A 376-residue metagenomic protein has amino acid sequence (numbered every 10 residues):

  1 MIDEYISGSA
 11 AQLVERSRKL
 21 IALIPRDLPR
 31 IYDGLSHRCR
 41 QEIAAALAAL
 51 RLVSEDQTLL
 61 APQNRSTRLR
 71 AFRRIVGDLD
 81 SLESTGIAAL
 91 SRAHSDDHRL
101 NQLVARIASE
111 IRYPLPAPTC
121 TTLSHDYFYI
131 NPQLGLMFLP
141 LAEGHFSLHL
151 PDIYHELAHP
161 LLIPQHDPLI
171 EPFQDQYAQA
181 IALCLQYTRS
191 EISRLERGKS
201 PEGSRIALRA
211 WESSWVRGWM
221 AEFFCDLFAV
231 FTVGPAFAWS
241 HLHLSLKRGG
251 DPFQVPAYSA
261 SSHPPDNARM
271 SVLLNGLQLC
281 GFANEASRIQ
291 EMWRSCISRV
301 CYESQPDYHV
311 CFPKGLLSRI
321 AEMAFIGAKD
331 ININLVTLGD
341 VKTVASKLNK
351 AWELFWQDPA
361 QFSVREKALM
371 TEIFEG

Functional and structural regions predicted by a protein language model:
M1-H94, R106-Y113, A117-T119, D126 (+2 more regions): Non-catalytic terminal regions of proteins
D96-L103: Acidic, serine/threonine- and proline-rich low-complexity regulatory tracts
Y113-Q133, F173-D175, A182-S190: Active-site-adjacent "gating/activation" loops or surface patches in catalytic cores
L136-I153, S213-V216: Short pre-active-site segment immediately N-terminal to the catalytic Zn-binding motif
S147, I163-A207: Post-HEXXH active-site segment of zinc metalloproteases
D152, E156-P164: Catalytic glutamate of the conserved HExxH
L157, T232, L244-S245, L273-G281: Generic structural signal for hydrophobic core residues of well-folded globular domains
T188-S271: Metalloprotease/metallohydrolase-associated module, dominated by Zn2+-dependent proteases
